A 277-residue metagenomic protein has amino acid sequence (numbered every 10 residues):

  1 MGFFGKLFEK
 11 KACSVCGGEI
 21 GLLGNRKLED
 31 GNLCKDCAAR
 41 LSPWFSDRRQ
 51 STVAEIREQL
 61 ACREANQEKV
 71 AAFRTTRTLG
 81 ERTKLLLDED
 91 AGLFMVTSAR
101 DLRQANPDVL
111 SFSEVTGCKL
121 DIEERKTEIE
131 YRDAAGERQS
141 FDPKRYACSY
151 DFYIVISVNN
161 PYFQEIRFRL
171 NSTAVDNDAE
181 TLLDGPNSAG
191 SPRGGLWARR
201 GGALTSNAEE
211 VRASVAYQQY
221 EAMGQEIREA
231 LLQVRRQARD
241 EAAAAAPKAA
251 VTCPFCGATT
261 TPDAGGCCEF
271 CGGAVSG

Functional and structural regions predicted by a protein language model:
L7-K27: Short recognition patches in nucleic-acid-associated and regulatory proteins
F8-C13, G31, A250, G265: Residues immediately within or flanking Cys/His clusters that coordinate Zn2+ in small zinc-binding modules
C13-C16, C34-C37, C253-C256, C268-C271: Short cysteine-rich clusters marking metal-coordination/redox-active sites
L22-L23, P43-W44, P262-D263, G277: Short, non-ligating residues that shape and space the ligands of small metal-coordination modules and catalytic
L23-N32, T261-C267: Short linker/helix segments within small regulatory modules
L33-D47, C271-G277: Short Cys/His-rich micro-motifs in 6-15 aa windows
A39-D108: Anionic N-terminal interaction surfaces
C118-P247: Acidic, Ser/Thr- and proline-rich intrinsically disordered linker/docking segments of eukaryotic scaffolds
